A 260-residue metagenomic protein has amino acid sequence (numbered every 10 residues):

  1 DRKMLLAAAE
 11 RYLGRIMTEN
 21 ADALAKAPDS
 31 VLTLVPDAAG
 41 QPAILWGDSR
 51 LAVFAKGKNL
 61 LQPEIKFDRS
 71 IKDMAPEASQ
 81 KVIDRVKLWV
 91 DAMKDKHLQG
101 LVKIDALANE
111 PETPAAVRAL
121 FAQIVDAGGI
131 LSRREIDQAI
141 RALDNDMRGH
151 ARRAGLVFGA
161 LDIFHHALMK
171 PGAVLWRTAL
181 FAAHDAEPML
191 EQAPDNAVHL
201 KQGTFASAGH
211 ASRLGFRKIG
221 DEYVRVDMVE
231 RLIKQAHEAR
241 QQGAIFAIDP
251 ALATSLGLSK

Functional and structural regions predicted by a protein language model:
D1-S259: Acidic, serine/threonine- and proline-rich low-complexity intrinsically disordered segments
